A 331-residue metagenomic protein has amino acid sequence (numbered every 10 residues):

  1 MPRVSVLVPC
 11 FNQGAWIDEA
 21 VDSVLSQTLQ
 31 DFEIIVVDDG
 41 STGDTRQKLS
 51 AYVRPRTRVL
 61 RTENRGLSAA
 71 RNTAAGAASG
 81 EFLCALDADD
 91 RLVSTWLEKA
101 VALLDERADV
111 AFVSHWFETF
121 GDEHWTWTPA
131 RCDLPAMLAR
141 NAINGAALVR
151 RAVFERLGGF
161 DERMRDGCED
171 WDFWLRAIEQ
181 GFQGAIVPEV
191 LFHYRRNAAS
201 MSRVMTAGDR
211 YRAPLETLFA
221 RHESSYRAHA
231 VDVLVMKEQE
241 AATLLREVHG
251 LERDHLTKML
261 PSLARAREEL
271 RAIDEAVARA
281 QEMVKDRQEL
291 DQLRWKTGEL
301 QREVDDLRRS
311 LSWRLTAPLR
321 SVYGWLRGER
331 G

Functional and structural regions predicted by a protein language model:
M1-S23: N-proximal low-complexity "stem/linker" segments adjacent to membrane-targeting elements
V21-R61: Acidic donor-binding segment of Leloir-type glycosyltransferases
T62-A78: Glycine-rich, basic loop-to-helix element that forms the pyrophosphate-binding segment of sugar-nucleotide handling
L83: Short aromatic/hydrophobic "clamp" motif used to bind/position activated sugar donors
D87-R91: The conserved acidic donor/metal-binding loop of glycosyltransferases
T95-W127: Conserved donor NDP-sugar-binding/catalytic core segment of glycosyltransferases
D133-P214: Conserved nucleotide-sugar donor-binding catalytic segment
P214-G331: Boundary detector for helix-to-coil junctions that initiate low-complexity/charged tails
